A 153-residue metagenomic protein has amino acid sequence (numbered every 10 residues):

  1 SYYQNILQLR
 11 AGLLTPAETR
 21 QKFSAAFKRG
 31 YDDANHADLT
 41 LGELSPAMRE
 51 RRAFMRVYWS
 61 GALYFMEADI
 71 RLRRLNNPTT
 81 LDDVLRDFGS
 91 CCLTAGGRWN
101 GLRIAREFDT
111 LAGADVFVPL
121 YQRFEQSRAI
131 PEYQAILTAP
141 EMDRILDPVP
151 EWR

Functional and structural regions predicted by a protein language model:
Y2-A62, T94: Acidic/His/Gly-enriched intrinsically disordered linker/tail segments that often contain short helix/coil "MoRF-like"
Q4, A62, D82-L85, A105 (+2 more regions): Extracytoplasmic/secreted envelope proteins and their assembly/folding machinery, especially bacterial periplasmic
Q8-R20, L72-T80, L111-V118: Structural helix-adjacent loops and short alpha-helical linkers that scaffold large soluble proteins
L13, D32, H36, R74-N77 (+4 more regions): Intrinsically disordered or highly flexible coil/loop and linker segments, enriched in small and charged/polar residues
T40-A47, M66, D83-R86, W99-G101: Short acidic (Asp/Glu) and glycine-rich catalytic loops that position anionic groups and cofactors
G61-R74: Alpha-helical scaffold elements that line and support the substrate/ligand-binding pocket of soluble hydrolases
P78-C91: Active/binding-pocket-proximal capping segment
L93-R153: Beta/coil-rich, acidic/histidine-enriched accessory regions frequently appended to metallopeptidases
